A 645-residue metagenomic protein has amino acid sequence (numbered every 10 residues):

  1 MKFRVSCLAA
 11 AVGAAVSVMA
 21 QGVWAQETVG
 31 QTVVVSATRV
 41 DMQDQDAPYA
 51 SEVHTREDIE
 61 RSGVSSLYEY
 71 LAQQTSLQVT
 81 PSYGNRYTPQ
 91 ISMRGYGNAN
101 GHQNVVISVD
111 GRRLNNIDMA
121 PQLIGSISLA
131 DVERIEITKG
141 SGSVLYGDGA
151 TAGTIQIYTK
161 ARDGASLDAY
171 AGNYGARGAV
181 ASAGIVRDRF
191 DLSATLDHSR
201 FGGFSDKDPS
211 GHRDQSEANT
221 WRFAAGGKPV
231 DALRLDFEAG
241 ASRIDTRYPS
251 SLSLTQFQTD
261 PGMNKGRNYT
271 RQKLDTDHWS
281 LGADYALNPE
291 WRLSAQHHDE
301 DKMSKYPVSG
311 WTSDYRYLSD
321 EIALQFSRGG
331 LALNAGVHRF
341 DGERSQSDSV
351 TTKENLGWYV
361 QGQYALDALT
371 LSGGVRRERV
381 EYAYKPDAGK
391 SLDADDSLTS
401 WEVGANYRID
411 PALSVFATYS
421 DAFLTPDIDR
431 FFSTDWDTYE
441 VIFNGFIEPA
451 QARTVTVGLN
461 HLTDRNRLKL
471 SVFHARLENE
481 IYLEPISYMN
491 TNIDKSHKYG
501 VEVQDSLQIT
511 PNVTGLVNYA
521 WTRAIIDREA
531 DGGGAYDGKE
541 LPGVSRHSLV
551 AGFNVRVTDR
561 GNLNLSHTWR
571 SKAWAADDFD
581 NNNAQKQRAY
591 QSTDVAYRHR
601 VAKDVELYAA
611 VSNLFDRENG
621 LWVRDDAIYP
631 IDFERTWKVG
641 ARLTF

Functional and structural regions predicted by a protein language model:
S36-Y49, T55-G84, N100-H102, R113-M119 (+2 more regions): N-terminal plug
L67-Y70, Q90-R94, N104, S108 (+4 more regions): N-terminal periplasmic accessory domains that precede and gate Gram-negative outer-membrane beta-barrel machines
R112-K139, Y158, N444-F446: Short acidic/polar hinge/loop motifs at secondary-structure boundaries that mediate gating or recognition
V144, Q156, D163-G164, Y170 (+1 more regions): Periplasmic-side early beta-strands and strand-to-turn transitions of outer-membrane beta-barrels
F190, L293-Y306, R408, S414-S420 (+3 more regions): Membrane-embedded beta-barrel scaffold of Gram-negative outer-membrane proteins
K228-S242, T270-W401, N406-R408, H461-L462 (+3 more regions): Face-selective signature of the C-terminal outer-membrane beta-barrel domain
G330, A365-L371, H474-R476, N492-F579 (+2 more regions): Gram-negative outer-membrane beta-barrel transporters
F423, W569-A576, Y597-F645: C-terminal beta-signal and adjacent terminal beta-strands/loops of Gram-negative outer-membrane beta-barrel proteins
